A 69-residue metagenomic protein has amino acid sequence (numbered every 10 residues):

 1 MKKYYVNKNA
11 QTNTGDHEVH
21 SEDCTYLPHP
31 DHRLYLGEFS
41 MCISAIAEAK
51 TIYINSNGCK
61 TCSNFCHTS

Functional and structural regions predicted by a protein language model:
M1-K3, E38: Ribonuclease/tRNase effector modules and their secretory precursors
Y4, D23-C24, C59-C62: Generic detector of bulky aromatic hydrophobic side chains
Y5-V6, I46: A generic local structural motif
V6-R33, S69: Short aromatic-glycine-(Arg/Gly/Cys) micro-motifs in beta-strand/loop hairpins
L36-S69: Short, mixed-charge low-complexity intrinsically disordered segments
